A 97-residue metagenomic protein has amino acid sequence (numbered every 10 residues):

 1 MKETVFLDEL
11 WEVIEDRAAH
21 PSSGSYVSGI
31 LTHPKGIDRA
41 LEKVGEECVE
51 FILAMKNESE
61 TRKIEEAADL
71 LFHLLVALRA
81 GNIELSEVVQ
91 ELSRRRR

Functional and structural regions predicted by a protein language model:
M1-A67, L71-R97: Flexible "arm" and connector segments at domain edges
